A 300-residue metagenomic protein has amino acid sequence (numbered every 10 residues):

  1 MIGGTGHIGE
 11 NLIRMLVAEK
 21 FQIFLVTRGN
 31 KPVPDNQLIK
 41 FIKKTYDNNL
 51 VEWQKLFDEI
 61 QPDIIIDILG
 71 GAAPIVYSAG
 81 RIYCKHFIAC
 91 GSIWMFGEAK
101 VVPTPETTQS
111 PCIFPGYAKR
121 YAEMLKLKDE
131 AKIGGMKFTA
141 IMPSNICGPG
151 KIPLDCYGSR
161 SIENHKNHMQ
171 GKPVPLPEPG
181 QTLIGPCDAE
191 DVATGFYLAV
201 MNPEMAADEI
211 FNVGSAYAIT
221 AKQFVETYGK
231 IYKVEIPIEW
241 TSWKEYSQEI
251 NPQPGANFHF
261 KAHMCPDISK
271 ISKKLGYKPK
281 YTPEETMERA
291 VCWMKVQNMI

Functional and structural regions predicted by a protein language model:
M1-E19: N-terminal Rossmann NAD(P)H-binding glycine-rich loop of SDR-like oxidoreductase domains
D58-P103, R120-K128: NAD(P)-cofactor binding segment of oxidoreductase domains
K128-P153: Conserved beta-loop-beta element that borders a ligand/cofactor-binding pocket
G148, L176-T182, F211-A218, G229 (+2 more regions): Glycine-rich Rossmann NAD(P)(H)-binding loop
D155-N164, L176-M201, D208-E209: Substrate-positioning beta->alpha
A189, S247-K278, T282: Conserved C-terminal active-site "lid" loop/helix of NAD(P)H-dependent oxidoreductases that clamps the redox cofactor
G195-A256, V291: Mid/C-terminal beta-alpha module of Rossmann-like enzyme folds, strongest in SDR-family dehydrogenases/epimerases
T282-I300: Amphipathic terminal alpha-helices
